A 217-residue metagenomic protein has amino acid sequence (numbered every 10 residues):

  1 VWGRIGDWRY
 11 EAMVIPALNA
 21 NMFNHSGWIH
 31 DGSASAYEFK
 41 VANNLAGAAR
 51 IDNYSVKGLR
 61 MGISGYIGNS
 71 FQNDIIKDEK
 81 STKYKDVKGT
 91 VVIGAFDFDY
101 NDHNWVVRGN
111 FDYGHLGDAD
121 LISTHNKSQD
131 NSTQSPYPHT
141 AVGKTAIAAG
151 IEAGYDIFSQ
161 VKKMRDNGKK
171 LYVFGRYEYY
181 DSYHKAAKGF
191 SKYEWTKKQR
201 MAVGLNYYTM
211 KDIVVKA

Functional and structural regions predicted by a protein language model:
V1-S70: Aromatic- and glycine-enriched pocket-lining scaffold segments that form the walls of small-molecule binding clefts
L59-A217: Outer-membrane beta-barrel pore domains
